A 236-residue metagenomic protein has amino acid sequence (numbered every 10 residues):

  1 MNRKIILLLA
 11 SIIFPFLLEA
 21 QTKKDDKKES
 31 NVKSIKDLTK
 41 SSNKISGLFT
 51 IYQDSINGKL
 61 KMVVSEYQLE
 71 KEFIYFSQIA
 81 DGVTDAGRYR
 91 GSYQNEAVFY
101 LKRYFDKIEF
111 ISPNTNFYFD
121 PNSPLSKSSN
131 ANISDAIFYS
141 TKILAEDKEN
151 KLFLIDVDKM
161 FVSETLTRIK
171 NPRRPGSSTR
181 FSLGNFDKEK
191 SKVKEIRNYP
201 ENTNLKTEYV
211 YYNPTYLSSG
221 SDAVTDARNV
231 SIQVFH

Functional and structural regions predicted by a protein language model:
M1-K24: Bacterial Sec-dependent N-terminal signal peptides
K23-H236: Auxiliary tRNA-acceptor-end handling modules of aminoacyl-tRNA synthetases
